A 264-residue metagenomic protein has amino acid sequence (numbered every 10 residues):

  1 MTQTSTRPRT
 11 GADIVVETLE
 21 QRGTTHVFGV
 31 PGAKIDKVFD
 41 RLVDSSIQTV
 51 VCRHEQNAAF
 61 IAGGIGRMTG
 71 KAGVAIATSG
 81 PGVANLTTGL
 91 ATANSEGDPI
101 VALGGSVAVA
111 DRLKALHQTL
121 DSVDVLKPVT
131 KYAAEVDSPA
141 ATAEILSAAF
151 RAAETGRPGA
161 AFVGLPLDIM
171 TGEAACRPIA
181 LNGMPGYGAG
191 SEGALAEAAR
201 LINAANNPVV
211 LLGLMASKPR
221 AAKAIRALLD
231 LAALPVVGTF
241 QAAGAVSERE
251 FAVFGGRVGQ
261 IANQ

Functional and structural regions predicted by a protein language model:
T2-Q264: N-terminal alpha/beta PP-like core and its mobile active-site loop of ThDP/TPP-dependent enzymes
